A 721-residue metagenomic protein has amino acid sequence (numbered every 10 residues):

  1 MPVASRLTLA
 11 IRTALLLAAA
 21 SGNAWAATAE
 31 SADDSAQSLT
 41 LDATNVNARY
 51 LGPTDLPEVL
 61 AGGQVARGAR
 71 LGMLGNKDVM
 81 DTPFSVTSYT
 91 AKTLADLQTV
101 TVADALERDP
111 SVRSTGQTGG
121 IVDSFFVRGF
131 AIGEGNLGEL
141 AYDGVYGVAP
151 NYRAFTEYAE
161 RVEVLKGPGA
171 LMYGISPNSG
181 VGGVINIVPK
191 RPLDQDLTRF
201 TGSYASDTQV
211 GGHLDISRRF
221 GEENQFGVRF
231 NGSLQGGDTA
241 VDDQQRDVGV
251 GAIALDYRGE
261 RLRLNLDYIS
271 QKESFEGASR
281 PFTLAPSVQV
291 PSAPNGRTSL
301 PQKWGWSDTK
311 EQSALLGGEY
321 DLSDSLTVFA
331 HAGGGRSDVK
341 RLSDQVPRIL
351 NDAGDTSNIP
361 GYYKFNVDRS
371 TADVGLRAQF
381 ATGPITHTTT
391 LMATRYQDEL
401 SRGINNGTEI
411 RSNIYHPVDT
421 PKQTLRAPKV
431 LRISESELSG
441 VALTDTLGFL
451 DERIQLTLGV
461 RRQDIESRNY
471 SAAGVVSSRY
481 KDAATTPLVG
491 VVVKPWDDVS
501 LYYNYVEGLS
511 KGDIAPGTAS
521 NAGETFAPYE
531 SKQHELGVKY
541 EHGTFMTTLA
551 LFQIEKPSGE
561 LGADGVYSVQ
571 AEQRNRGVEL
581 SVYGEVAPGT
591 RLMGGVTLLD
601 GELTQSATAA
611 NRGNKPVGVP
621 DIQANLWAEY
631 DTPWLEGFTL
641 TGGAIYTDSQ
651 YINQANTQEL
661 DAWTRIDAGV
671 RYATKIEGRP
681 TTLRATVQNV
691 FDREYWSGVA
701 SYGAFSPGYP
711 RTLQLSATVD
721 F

Functional and structural regions predicted by a protein language model:
D42-Q195, L536: Acidic, small-polar-rich N-terminal luminal/periplasmic segments of exported/outer-membrane proteins
Y158-E160, A170-G251, Y257-R263, Q312 (+1 more regions): Outer-membrane beta-barrel translocator/receptor signature
Q235-T239, A252-D321, G334-V367, T408-V430 (+2 more regions): Acidic/polar loop-and-plug regions of large Gram-negative outer-membrane beta-barrel proteins
D256, V367, T386-D398, R432-K556 (+2 more regions): Structural signature of Gram-negative outer-membrane beta-barrels, strongest in the C-terminal barrel of TonB-dependent
S274-V288, Q397-N406, R479, L488 (+6 more regions): Surface-exposed extracellular loop regions of Gram-negative outer-membrane beta-barrel proteins, predominantly
G317-G333, S337-Q345, L501-Y502, A527-Q605 (+1 more regions): Membrane-embedded beta-barrel scaffold of Gram-negative outer-membrane proteins
T389, Y503, H534, V617-F721: Conserved C-terminal beta-signal and adjacent last beta-strands/turns of outer-membrane beta-barrel proteins
D451, Q553-E555, V569-Q654: Gram-negative outer-membrane beta-barrel transporters
